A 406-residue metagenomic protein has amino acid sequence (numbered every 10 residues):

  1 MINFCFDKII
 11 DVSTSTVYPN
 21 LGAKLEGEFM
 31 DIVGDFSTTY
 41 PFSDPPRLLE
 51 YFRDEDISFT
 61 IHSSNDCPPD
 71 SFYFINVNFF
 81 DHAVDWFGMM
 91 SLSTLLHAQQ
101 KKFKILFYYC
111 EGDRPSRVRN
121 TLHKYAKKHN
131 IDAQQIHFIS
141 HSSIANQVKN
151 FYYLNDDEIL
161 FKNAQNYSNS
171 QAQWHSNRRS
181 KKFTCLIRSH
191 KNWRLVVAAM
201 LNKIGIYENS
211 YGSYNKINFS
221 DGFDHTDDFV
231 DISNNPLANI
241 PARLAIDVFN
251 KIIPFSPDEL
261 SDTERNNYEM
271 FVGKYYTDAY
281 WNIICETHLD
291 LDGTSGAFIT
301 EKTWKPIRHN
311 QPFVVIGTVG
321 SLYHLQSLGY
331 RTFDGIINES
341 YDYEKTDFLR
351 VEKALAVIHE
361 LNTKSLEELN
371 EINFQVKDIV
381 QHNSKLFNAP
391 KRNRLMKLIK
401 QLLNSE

Functional and structural regions predicted by a protein language model:
I2-I284, D290-T300, I307-E406: Pol beta-like nucleotidyltransferase catalytic core
